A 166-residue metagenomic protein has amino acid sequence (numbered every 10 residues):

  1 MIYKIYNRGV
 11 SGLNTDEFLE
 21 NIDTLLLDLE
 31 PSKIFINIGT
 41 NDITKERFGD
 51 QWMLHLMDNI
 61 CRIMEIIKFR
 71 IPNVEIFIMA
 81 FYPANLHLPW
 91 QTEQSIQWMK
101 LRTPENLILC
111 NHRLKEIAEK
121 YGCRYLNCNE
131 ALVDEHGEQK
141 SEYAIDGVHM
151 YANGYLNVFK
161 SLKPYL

Functional and structural regions predicted by a protein language model:
M1-R62: Conserved SGNH/GDSL esterase-like catalytic core that processes O-acyl groups on lipids and polysaccharides
K4-Y6, E75, G122-R124: Conserved beta-strand segments of alpha/beta enzyme cores
V10, T40, F81, C128-E130: Active-site loop/turn elements of alpha/beta-hydrolase fold enzymes, especially the short glycine-/histidine-rich
N21, L56-I67, T103, C110-L114 (+1 more regions): A general structural detector for well-ordered alpha-helical segments in enzyme core domains, enriched
I36, F77-A80: Structural beta-sheet core signal
F69-I76: A short helix->loop->beta-strand "cap" motif at the edges of active sites that frequently abuts
P83-L166: Catalytic His-Asp segment of secreted/periplasmic serine-dependent ester chemistry enzymes
